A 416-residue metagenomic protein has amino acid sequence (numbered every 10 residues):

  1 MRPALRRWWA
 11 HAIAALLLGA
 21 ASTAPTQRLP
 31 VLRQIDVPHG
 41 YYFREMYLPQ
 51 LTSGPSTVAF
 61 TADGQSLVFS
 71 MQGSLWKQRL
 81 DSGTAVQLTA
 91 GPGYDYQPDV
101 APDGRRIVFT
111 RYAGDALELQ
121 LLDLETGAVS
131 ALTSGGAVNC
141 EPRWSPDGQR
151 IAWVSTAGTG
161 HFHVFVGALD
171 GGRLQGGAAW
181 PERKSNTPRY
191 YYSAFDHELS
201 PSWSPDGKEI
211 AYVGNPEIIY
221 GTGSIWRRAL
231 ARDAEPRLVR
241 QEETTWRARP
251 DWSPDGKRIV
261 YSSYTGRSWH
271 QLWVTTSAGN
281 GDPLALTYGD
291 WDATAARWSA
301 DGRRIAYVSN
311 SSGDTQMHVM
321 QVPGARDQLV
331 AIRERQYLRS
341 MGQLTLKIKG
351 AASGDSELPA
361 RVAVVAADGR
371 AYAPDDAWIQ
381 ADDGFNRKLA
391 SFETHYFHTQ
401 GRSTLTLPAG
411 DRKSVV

Functional and structural regions predicted by a protein language model:
A10-A20: Bacterial N-terminal signal peptides
L29-V31, L51-T52, S70-W76, A90-Y94 (+10 more regions): A flexible loop/linker signature enriched in serine peptidases of the S9 family
Y41-W76: Beta-strand-rich domains and repeat architectures in extracellular enzymes and scaffolds, especially beta-propellers
A59-Q65, P98-R106, P142-R150, P201-E209 (+3 more regions): Blade-terminus and WD-like Trp-Asp/Gly-His loop motifs, strongest in beta-propeller folds
R326-G342, A352-D355: Beta-strand-rich domain onsets/edges
G342-G354, V362-V364, R412: A short, amphipathic beta-strand motif
D355-L358, A366-R402, L407: Short, acidic Ser/Thr/Gly-rich low-complexity loop/linker segments typical of extracellular and cell-surface proteins
V415-V416: Conserved small/polar residues in nucleotide/adenosyl-binding loops
